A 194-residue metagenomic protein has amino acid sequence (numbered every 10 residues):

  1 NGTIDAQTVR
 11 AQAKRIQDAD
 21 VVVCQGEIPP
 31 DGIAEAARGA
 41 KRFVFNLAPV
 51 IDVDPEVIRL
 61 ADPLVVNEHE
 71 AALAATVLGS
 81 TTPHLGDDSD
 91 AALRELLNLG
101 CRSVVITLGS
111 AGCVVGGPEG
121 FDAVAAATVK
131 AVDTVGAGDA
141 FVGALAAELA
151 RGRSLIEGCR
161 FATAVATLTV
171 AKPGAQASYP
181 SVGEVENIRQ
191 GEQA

Functional and structural regions predicted by a protein language model:
T3-I4, T8-V9, A19-A91, A111-C113: Conserved beta-alpha-beta core of the PfkB/ribokinase-like small-molecule kinase fold
A13, D18, G26, Q193-A194: Intrinsic disorder/low-complexity segments enriched in polar/small residues
K14-Q17, R59, L99: Structured loop/turn residues at beta-strand edges in well-structured enzyme cores
I51-D52, T76-A194: Conserved phosphate-binding/catalytic region of the ribokinase-like
